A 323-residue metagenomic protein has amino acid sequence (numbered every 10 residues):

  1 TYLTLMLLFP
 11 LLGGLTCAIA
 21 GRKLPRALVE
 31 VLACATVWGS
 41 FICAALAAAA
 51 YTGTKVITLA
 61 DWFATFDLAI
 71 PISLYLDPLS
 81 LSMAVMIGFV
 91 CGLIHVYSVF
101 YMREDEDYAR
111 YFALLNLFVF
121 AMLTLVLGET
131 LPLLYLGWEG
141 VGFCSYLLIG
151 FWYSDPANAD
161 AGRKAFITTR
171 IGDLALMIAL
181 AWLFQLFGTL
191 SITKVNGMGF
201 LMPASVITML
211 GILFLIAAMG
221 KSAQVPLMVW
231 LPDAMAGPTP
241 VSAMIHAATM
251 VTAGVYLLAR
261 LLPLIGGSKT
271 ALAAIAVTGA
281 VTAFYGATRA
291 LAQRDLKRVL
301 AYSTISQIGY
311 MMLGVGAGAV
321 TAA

Functional and structural regions predicted by a protein language model:
T1-F9, A323: Hydrophobic transmembrane alpha-helical segments in integral membrane proteins
T1-T4, T16-A113, L186-A204, V229 (+2 more regions): Transmembrane helix-loop-helix hairpins at membrane boundaries of multipass inner-membrane proteins
M6-F9, G14, A35-W38, M177 (+1 more regions): Hydrophobic alpha-helical membrane-embedded or membrane-associated segments
M6-R22, L93, M219, A223 (+1 more regions): N-terminal signal-anchor/start-transfer transmembrane helix
L12-V29, Y146-A159: Cytoplasmic juxtamembrane interface segments
G13, C17, S40-C43, M122 (+2 more regions): Alpha-helical transmembrane segments of multipass membrane proteins
G92-L134, F143-A323: Hydrophobic transmembrane alpha-helices and their helix-loop junctions in integral membrane proteins
E139: Short phosphate-coordinating micro-motif centered on Lys-Gly-acidic
